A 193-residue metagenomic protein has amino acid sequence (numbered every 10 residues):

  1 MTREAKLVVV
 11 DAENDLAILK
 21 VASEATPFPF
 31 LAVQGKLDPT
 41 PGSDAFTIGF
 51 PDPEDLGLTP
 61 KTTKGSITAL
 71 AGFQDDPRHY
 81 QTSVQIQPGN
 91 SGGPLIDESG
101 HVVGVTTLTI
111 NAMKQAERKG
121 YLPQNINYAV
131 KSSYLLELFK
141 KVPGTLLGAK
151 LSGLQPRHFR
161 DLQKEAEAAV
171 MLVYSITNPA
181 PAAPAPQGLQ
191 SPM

Functional and structural regions predicted by a protein language model:
M1-G57, D75-H79, K141-P156, A180: Conserved active-site neighborhood of the chymotrypsin/trypsin-like protease fold
T2, T62, D97: Short, acidic, Ser/Thr-enriched surface-loop or helix-capping motifs
E4-A5, P27-F28, F50-D55, V102-P192: C-terminal cap/linker of serine protease catalytic domains
A5-L7, I67, L95: Conserved hydrophobic positions within beta-strands
V9-D11, A22, T68-Q74, S99 (+1 more regions): A generic structural motif
I18, K61, A129: Short aromatic/basic micro-patch
T59-A71, R118-Y121: Short, compositionally biased
Q85-T106: Catalytic nucleophile loop of clan PA
